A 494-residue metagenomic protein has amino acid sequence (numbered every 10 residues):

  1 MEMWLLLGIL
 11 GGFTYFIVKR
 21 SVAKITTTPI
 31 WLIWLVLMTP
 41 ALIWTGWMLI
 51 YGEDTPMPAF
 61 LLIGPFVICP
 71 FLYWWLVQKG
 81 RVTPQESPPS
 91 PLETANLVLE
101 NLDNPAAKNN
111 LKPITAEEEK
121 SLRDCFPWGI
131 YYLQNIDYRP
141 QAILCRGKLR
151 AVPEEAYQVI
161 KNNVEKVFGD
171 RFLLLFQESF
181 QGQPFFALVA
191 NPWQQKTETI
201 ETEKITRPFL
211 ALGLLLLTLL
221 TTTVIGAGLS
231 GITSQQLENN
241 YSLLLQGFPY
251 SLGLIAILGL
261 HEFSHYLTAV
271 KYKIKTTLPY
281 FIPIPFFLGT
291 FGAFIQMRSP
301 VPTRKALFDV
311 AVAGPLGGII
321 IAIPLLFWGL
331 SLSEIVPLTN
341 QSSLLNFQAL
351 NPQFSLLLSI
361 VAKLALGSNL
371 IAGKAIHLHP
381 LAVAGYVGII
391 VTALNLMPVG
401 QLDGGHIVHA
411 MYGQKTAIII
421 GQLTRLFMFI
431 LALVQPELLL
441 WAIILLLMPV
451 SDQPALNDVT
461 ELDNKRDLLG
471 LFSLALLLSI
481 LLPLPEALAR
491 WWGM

Functional and structural regions predicted by a protein language model:
M1-M494: Hydrophobic transmembrane alpha-helices and their immediate loop junctions in multi-pass integral membrane proteins
